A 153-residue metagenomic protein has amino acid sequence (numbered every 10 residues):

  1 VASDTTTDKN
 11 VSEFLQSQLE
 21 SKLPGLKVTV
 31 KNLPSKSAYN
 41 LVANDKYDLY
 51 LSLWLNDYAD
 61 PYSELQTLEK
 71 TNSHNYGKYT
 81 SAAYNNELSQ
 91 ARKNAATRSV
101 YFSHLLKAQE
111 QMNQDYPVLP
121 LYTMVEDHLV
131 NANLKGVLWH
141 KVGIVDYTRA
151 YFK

Functional and structural regions predicted by a protein language model:
V1-N56, E126: Ligand/substrate-recognition segments at binding pockets and active sites
V1-S3, A95-V130: Bilobed periplasmic-binding protein-like "clamshell/Venus-flytrap" ligand-binding domains
S3-V11, V30, P34, L53 (+3 more regions): Extracytoplasmic/periplasmic, Sec-exported soluble proteins
T7-N10, F14-Q18, S37, L41 (+5 more regions): Extracytoplasmic/secreted proteins, especially bacterial periplasmic and envelope-associated proteins
S21, G25, N44, N56 (+5 more regions): Short, well-ordered loop/turn and helix-capping segments at boundaries between secondary-structure elements and domains
L41-D45, Q66-K93, T123-K153: Short, solvent-exposed loop/beta-turn-alpha elements that line the ligand-binding surface or hinge of extracytoplasmic
A59-P61, V130: Short catalytic/ligand-binding loop motif for oxyanion handling, primarily in non-cytosolic enzymes, centered on
